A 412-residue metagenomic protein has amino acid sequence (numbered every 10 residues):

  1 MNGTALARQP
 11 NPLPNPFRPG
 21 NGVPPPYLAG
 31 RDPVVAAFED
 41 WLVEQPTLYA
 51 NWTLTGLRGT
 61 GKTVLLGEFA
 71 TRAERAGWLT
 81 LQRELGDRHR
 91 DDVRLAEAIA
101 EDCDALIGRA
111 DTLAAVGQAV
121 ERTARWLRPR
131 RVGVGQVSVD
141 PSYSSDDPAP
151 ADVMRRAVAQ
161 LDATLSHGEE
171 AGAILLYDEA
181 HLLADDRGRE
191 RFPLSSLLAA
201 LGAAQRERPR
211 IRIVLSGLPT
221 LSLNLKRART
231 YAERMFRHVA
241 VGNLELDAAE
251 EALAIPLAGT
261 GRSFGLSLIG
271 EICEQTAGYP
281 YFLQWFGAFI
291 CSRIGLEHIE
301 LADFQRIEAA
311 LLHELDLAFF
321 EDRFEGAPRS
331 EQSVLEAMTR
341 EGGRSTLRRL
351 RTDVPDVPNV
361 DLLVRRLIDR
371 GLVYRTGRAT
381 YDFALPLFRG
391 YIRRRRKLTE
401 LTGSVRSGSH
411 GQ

Functional and structural regions predicted by a protein language model:
M1-W52, G390, L401-Q412: A short, basic N-terminal segment
A50-R189, I211: P-loop NTPase nucleotide-binding core
S166-E169, A173-L176, L182-R229: Sensor-1/coupling segment of RecA-like P-loop NTPase cores
R227-N243: A short helix-turn-beta junction within AAA+ P-loop NTPase domains corresponding to the substrate/partner-engaging
A240-L268: Conserved small helical "lid"/interfacial subdomain of P-loop NTPases
S263-Q275, L347: Short conserved motifs of the RecA-like P-loop NTPase core
G278, F282-V357: Winged-helix-like regulatory helical subdomains adjacent to P-loop NTPase cores
D353-R370, R375-R378: Short amphipathic alpha-helical interaction segments
